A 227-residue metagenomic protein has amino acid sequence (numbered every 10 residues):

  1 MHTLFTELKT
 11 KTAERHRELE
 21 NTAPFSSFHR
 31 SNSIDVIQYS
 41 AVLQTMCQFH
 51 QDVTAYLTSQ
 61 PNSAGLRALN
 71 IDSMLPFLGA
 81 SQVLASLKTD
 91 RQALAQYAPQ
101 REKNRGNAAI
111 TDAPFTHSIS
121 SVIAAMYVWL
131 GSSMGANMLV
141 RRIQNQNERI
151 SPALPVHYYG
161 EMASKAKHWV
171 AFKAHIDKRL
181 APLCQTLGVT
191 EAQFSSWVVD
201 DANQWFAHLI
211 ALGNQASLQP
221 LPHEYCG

Functional and structural regions predicted by a protein language model:
M1-G227: Metal- and O2-centered redox machinery and metal/ROS homeostasis
